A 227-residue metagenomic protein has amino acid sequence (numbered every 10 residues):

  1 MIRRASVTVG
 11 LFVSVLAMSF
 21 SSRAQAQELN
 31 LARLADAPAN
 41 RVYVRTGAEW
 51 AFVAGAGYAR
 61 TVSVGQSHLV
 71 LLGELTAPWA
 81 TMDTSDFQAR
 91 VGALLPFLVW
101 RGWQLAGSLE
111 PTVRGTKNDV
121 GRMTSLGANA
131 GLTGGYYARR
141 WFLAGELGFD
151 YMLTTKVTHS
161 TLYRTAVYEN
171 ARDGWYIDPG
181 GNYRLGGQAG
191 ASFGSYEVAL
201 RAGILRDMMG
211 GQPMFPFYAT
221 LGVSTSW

Functional and structural regions predicted by a protein language model:
M1-A32: Cleavable N-terminal export/targeting peptides
A24-A80: Short glycine/proline- and aromatic-enriched beta-strand/turn motifs that initiate or cap beta-hairpins
A37-R41, A51, V64-H68, W100-Q104 (+2 more regions): Strand-connecting loop/turn motifs
P38-N40, A48-A54, L69, S85-A89 (+5 more regions): Residues that define the transmembrane beta-barrel architecture of outer-membrane proteins
P38-V42, L75, R114-T116, V167-D173 (+1 more regions): Extracytoplasmic loops and strand-loop junctions of Gram-negative outer membrane beta-barrel proteins
V44-A48, L71-A77, G107-V113, L132 (+2 more regions): Transmembrane beta-barrel strands of outer-membrane/channel proteins
V70-A106: Mid-chain, structured segments of secreted extracytoplasmic proteins
F97, D119-G210, S224-W227: Outer-membrane beta-barrel transmembrane domain signature
